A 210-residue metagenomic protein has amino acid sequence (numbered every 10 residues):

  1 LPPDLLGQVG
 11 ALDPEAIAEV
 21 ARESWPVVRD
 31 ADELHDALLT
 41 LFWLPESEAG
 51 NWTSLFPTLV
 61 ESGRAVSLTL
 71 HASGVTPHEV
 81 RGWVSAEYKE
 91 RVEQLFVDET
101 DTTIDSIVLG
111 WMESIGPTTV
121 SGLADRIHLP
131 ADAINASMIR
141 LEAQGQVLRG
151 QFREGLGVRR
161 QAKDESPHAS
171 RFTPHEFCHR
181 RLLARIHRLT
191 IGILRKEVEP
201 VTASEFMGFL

Functional and structural regions predicted by a protein language model:
L1-G155, A169-L210: Long, charged, low-complexity, helical-prone intrinsically disordered regions
L156-K163: Positively charged N-terminal leader segments that act as targeting/secretion signals
S166: Cationic, low-complexity basic patches in intrinsically disordered or flexible, solvent-exposed regions
